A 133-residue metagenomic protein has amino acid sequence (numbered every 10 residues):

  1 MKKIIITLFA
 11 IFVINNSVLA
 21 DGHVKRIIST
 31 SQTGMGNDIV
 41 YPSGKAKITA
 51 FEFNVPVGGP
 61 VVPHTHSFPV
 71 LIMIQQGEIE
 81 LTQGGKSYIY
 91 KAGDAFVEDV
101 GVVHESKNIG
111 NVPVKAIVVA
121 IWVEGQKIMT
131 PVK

Functional and structural regions predicted by a protein language model:
I4-I6, F12, N16-K47, F96-V97 (+1 more regions): A short, N-terminal "cap"/entry segment at the start of jelly-roll beta-barrel domains of the cupin/DSBH fold
G44-K45, T65, I89, I109-P113: Extracellular/periplasmic catalytic domains that process cell-envelope and extracellular macromolecules
G44-K47, G58-L71: A short beta-loop-beta micro-motif enriched in histidine and acidic residues
V55, G84-G101: Short acidic-glycine-tyrosine-enriched beta hairpin
P60-V62, E80, F96, V100-K107: Histidine-centered metal-chelating micro-motifs
F68-G84: Glycine- and acidic-residue-biased ligand/ion/polar-headgroup-sensing regions
G101-Q126: Ligand-binding loop in jelly-roll beta-barrel domains
